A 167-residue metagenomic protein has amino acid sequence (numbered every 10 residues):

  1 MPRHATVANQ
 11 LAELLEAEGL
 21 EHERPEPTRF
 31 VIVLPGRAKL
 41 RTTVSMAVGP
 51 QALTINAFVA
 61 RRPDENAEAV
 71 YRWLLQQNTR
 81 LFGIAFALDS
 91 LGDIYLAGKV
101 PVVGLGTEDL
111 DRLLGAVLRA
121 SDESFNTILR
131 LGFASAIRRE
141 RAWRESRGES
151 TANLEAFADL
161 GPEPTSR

Functional and structural regions predicted by a protein language model:
M1-R41, D89: Charge-rich, low-complexity N-terminal segments
L14, E18, W73-L81, L113-T127: Conserved short hydrophobic interaction patches
R29-V31, L53, D93-I94: Hydrophobic residues embedded in beta-strands of well-ordered beta-sheets
G36-A60: Long, continuous compositionally biased terminal/linker segments
N56-A97: Short, internal acidic amphipathic alpha-helical interface segments that mediate docking to partner proteins
L91-G115, E123-F133: Well-ordered alpha/beta subsegment
L129-R167: Short, highly charged C-terminal tails/helix-capping segments
